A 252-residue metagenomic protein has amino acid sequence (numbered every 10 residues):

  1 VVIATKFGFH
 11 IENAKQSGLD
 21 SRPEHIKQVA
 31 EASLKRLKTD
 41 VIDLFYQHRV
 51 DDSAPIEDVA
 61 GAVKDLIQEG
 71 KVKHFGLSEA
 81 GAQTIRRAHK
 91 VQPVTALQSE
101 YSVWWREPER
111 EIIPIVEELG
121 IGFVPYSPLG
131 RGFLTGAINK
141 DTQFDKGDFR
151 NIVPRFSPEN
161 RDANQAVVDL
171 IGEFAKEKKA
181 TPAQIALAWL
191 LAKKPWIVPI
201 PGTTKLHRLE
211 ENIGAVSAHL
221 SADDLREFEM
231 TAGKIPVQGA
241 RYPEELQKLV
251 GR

Functional and structural regions predicted by a protein language model:
V1, T39-I42, V72, V94: Local beta-strand N-terminus motif with an aromatic residue
V1-E12: A short, structured active-site edge motif that brings together acidic residues
T5, D43-Y46, L77, F228: Beta-strand segments within the central parallel beta-sheet cores of soluble alpha/beta enzyme folds
H10-Q16, R208-E211: A short acidic, helix-capping loop that chelates divalent metal ions and anchors anionic groups
K15-G18, E57: Short, solvent-exposed loop/turn segments at secondary-structure boundaries
S21-L37, G81-R86: Short, acidic/polar
L34-A54: Active-site groove signature of glycoside hydrolases
V50-T231, I235, E245-R252: Beta/alpha (TIM)-barrel catalytic core signal, keyed to glycine-rich beta->alpha loops juxtaposed to Asp/Glu that bind
